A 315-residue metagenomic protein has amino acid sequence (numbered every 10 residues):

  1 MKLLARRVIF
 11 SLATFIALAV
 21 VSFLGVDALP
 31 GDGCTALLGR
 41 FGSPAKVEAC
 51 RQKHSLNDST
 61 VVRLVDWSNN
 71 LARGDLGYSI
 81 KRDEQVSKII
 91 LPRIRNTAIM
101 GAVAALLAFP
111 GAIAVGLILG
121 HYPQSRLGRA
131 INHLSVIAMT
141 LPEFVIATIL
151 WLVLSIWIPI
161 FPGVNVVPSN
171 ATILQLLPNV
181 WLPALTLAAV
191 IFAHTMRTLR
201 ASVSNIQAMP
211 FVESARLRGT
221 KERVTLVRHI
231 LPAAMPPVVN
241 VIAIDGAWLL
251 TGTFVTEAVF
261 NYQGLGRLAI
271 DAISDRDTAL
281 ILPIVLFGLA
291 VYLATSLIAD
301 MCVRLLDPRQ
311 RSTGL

Functional and structural regions predicted by a protein language model:
K2-L3, K88-L127, E143, A171-L315: Alpha-helical transmembrane segments of integral membrane proteins, especially multi-pass inner/plasma-membrane
A5-F15: N-terminal signal-anchor/signal peptide hydrophobic helix marking the start of the first transmembrane segment
V8, T60-L76, V86, I90 (+6 more regions): Hydrophobic alpha-helical segments of integral membrane proteins, encompassing both true transmembrane helices
F15-V65, I158-N179: Hydrophobic alpha-helical transmembrane segments of membrane transport/permease proteins and related membrane-embedded
S22-A28, D58, N69-N70, A104 (+3 more regions): Membrane-water interface segments at the C-terminal ends of transmembrane alpha-helices in multi-pass inner-membrane
N57-I113: An internal, D/E-rich "acidic patch" concept
V153-V166, E257-Q263: Peri-membrane helix termini and adjoining interfacial loops of integral membrane proteins
